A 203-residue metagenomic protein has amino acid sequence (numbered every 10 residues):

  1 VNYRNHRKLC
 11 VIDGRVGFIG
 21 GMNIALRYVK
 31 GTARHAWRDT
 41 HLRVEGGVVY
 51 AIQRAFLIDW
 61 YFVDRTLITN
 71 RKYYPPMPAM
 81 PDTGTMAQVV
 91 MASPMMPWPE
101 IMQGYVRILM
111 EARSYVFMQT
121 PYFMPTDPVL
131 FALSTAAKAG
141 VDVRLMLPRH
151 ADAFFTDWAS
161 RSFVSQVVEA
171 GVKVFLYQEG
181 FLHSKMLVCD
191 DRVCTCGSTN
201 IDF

Functional and structural regions predicted by a protein language model:
V1-F203: Charged, low-complexity intrinsically disordered terminal segments
